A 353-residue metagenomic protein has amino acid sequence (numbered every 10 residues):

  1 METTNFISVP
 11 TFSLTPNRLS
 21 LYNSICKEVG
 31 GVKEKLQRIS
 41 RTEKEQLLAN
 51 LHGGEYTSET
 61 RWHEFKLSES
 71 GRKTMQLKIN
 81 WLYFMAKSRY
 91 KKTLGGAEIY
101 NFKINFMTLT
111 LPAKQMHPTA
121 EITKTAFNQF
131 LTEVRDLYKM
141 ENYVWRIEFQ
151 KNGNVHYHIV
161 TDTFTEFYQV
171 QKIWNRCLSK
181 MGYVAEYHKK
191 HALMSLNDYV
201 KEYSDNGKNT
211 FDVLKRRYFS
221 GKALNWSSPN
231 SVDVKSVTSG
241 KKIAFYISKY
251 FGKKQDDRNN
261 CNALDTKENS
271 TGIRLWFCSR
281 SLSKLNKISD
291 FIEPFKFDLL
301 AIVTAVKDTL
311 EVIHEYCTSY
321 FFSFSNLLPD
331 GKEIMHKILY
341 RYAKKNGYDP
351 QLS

Functional and structural regions predicted by a protein language model:
M1-G153, T163-S353: Right-hand nucleic-acid polymerase module
H156: Calcium-binding loop positions in Ca2+-binding modules
